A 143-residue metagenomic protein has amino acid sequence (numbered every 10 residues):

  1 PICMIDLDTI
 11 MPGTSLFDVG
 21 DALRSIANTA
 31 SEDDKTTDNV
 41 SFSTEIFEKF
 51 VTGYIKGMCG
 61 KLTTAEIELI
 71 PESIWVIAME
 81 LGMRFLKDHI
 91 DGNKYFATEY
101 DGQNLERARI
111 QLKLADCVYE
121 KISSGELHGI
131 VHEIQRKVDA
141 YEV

Functional and structural regions predicted by a protein language model:
P1-F17: Active-site acidic catalytic loop and adjacent metal/ATP-binding pocket of ATP-dependent phosphoryl transfer enzymes
I5, I46, I70: Active-site capping/gating regions of soluble enzymes
M11, S73-I77: Transmembrane helix-bundle signature of multi-pass membrane transporters/permeases
L16-G60, V76-Y95: Active-site activation/catalytic loop segments of kinase-like enzymes and analogous catalytic loops in related
L62-I74: All-alpha amphipathic helical-bundle segments outside canonical DNA-binding/catalytic cores that form hydrophobic
E80-V143: ATP/Mg2+ or Mg2+-diphosphate-binding catalytic cores that bind nucleotide phosphates or diphosphates via glycine-rich
